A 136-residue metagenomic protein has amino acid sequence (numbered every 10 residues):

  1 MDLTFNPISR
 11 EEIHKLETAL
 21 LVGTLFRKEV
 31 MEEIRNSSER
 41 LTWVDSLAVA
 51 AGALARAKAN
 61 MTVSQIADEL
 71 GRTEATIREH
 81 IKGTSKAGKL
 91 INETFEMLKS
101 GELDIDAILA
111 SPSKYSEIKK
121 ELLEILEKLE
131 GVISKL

Functional and structural regions predicted by a protein language model:
M1-L21: General nucleic-acid-binding
E17, F26, D106-L136: Helix-turn-helix/homeodomain-like alpha-helical modules used for DNA recognition and transcription-factor dimerization
R27-A48: Short, Lys/Arg-enriched anionic-surface-contact patches
D45-M61: Short, amphipathic alpha-helical "recognition" segments used to contact nucleic acids or chromatin
Q65-L70: Short alpha-helical "recognition helix" segments of helix-turn-helix
A87-D106: Short Lys/Arg-enriched helix C-cap and helix-to-coil transition segments that create basic nucleic-acid-contact patches
